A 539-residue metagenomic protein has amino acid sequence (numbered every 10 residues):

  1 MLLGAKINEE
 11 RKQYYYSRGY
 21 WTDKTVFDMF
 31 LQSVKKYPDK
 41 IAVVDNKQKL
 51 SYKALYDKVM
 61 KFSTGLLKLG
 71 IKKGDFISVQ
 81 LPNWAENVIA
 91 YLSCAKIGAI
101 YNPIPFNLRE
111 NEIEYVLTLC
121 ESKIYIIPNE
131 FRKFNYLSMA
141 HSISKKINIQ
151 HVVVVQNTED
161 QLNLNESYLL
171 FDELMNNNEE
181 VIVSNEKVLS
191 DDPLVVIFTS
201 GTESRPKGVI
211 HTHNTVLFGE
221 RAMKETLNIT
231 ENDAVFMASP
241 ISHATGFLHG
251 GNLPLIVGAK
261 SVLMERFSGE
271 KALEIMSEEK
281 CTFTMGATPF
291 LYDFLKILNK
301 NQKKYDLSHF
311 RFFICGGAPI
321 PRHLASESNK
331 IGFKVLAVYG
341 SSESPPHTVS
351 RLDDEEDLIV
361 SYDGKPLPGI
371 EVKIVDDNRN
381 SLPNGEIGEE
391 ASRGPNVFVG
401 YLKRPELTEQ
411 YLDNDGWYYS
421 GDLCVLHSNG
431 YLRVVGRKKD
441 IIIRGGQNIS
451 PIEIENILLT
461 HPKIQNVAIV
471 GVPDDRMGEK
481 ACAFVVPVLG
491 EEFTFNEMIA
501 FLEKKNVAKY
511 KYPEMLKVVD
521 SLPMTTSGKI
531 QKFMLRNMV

Functional and structural regions predicted by a protein language model:
Y20-L31, D39-W84, V88-L92, R109-E114 (+2 more regions): Conserved AMP-binding/adenylate-forming core of the ANL superfamily
P38-D39, V153-V154, E159, M175-F198 (+2 more regions): Conserved pre-ATP/AMP-binding loop-to-beta segment of ANL
S51-K53, L194-F218: Conserved AMP-binding A3 loop
I97-E173, L489-E491: Structural core segment of the AMP-binding/adenylate-forming
L108-T118, Y125-I127, T284, G394 (+4 more regions): AMP-binding/adenylate-forming catalytic core of the ANL superfamily
V155, V507-K529: AMP-binding/adenylate-forming catalytic domain of the ANL superfamily
L217-A234, S242-F283, D293, I297: Conserved AMP-binding/adenylation subdomain of ANL enzymes
C281-G286, L295-L358, E371, N378: Gly/Ser/Thr-rich phosphate-binding loop
